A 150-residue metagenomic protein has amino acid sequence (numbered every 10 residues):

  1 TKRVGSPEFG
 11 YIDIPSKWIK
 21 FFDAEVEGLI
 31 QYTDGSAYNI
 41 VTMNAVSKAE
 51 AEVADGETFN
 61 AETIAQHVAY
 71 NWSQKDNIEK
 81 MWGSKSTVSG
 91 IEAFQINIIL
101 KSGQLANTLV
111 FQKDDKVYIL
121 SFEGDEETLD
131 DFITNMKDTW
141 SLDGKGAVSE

Functional and structural regions predicted by a protein language model:
T1-E27: N-terminal "mature-domain start" segment
G5, N97, S121-E123: Residue-level detector of conserved, well-ordered beta-strand and adjacent loop positions that form binding/recognition
S6, D55-N60, G124, T128: A general boundary/transition motif marking the beginning of the first structured unit of a protein
I12-P15, A61-A69, T108, D130-K137: Extracytoplasmic/secreted envelope proteins and their assembly/folding machinery, especially bacterial periplasmic
S16-K17, W82, Q95, D138-T139: Extracellular/lumenal ectodomain signal focusing on beta-strand-rich modules and carbohydrate-recognition contexts
W18, K116-E150: Surface-exposed amphipathic alpha-helical segments
F21, H67-K75, N135, T139 (+1 more regions): Structured segments of extracytoplasmic/periplasmic soluble domains in secreted or envelope-associated proteins
A24-Y118: Conserved polar/disulfide-associated segments of primarily extracytoplasmic proteins
